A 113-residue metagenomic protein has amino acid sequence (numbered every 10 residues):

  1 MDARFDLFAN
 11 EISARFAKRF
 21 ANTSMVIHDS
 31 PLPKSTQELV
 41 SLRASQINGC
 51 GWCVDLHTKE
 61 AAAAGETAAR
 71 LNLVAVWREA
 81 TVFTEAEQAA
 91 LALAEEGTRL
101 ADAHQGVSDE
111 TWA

Functional and structural regions predicted by a protein language model:
M1-L39, E60-A62: Acidic, glycine/proline-rich low-complexity segments that act as flexible tails and inter-domain linkers
S13-F16, F20, R43-V54, A94: Alpha-helical transition-metal enzyme core signature, strongest for iron centers
A17, V54-L73: Iron-sulfur (Fe-S) cluster-binding segments and ferredoxin-like electron-carrier domains, especially [2Fe-2S]
V26, D55-A62, R99-D102: Membrane-helix exit/interface motif
K34-C50, R78-E79: Alpha-helical scaffold segments that form or flank carboxylate-/histidine-based iron centers
L71-A113: Mid-chain, well-packed structural core segment of small domains
